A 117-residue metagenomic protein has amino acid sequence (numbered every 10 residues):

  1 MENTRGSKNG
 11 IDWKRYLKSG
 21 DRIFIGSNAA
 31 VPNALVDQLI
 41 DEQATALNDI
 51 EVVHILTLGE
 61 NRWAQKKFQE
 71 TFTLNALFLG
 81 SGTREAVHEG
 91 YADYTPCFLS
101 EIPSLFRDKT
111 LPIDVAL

Functional and structural regions predicted by a protein language model:
M1-L117: Conserved alpha/beta enzyme-core scaffold
